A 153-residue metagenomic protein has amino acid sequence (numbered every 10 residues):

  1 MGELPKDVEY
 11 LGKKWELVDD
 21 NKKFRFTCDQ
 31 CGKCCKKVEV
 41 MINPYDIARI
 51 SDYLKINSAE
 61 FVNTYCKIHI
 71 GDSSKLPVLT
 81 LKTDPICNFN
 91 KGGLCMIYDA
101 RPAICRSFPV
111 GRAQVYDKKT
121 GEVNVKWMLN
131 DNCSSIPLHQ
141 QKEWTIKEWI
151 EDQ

Functional and structural regions predicted by a protein language model:
M1-Q153: Short loop/turn segments that flank or connect secondary-structure elements
